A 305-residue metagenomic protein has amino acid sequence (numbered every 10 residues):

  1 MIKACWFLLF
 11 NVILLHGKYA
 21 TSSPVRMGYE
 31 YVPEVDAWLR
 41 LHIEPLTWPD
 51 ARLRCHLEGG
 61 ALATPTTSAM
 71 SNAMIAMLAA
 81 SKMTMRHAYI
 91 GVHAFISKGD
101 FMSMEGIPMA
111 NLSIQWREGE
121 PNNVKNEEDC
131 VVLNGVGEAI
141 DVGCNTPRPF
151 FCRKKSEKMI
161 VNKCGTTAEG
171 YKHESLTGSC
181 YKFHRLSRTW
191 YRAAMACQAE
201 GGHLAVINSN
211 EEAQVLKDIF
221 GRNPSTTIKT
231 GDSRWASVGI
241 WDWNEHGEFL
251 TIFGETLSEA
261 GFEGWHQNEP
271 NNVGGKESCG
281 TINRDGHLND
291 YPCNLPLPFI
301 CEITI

Functional and structural regions predicted by a protein language model:
I2-I305: Extracellular, disulfide-bonded carbohydrate-recognition/adhesion ectodomains, dominated by C-type lectin-like domains
